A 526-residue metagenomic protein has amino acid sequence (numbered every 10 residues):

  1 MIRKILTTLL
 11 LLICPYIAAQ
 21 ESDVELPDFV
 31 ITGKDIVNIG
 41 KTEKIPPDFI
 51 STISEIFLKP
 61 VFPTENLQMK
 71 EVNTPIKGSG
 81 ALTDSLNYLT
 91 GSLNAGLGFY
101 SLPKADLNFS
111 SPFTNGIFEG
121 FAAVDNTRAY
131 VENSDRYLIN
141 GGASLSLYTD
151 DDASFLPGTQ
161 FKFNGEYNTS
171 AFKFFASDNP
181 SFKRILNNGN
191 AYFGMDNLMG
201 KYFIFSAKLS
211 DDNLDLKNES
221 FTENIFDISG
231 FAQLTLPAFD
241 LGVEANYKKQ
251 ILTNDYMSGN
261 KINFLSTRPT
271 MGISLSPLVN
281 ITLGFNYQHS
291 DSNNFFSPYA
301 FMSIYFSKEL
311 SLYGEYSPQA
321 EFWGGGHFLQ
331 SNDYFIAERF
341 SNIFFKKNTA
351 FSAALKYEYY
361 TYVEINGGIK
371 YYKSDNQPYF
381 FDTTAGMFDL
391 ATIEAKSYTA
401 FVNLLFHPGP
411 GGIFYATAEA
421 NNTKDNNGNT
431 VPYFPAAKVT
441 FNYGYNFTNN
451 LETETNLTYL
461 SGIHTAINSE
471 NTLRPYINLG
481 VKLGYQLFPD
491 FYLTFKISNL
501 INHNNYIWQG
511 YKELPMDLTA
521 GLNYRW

Functional and structural regions predicted by a protein language model:
A19-T83: N-terminal periplasmic/intermembrane-space "pro-region" immediately following the signal or transit peptide
T74-K77, D84-G141, T159: Outer-membrane beta-barrel translocator/receptor signature
L82-L89, T114-G116, D150-Q160, N197-F203 (+7 more regions): Short loop/turn motifs that connect adjacent beta-strands in outer-membrane beta-barrel proteins
L93, A123, G284-H289, N293-S297 (+1 more regions): Exposed, low-structure sequence patches enriched in small/polar residues
L97-S101, N133-Y137, F155, S181-N187 (+8 more regions): Short sequence motifs at beta-strands and strand-loop junctions characteristic of Gram-negative outer-membrane
S110-T127, G242-K248, D255-Q288, G409-G411 (+2 more regions): Surface-exposed extracellular loop regions of Gram-negative outer-membrane beta-barrel proteins
T127-G142, D152-K201, D212-I225: Flexible loop and strand-edge segments within Gram-negative outer membrane beta-barrel domains
K183-Y192, K208-V279: Outer-membrane beta-barrel transmembrane domain signature of Gram-negative proteins, especially the mid-to-C-terminal
